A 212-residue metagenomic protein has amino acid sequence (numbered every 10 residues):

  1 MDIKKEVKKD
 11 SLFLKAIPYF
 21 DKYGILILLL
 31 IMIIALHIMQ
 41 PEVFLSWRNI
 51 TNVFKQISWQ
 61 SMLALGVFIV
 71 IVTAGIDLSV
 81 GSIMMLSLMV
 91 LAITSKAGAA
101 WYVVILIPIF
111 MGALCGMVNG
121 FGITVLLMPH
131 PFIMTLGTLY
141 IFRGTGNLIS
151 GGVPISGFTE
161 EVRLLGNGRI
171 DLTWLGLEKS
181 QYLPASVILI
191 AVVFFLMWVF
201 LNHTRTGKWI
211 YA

Functional and structural regions predicted by a protein language model:
D2-A64, G98-V103, E178-S180: Membrane-interfacial amphipathic/re-entrant helices at transmembrane-helix boundaries
Y23-I27, V53, Q60, S82-L86 (+3 more regions): Hydrophobic alpha-helical transmembrane segments
I27-A35, L65-G66, L86, L106-V118 (+2 more regions): Generic alpha-helical transmembrane segments of integral inner-membrane proteins, especially permease/transport modules
L28-L45, T73, I149-S150, M197-G207: Structural signal for alpha-helical transmembrane segments and their membrane-water exit/capping regions in multi-pass
I33-I38, S46-A97, F121-M128: Single transmembrane alpha-helix segments in multi-pass membrane proteins
A99-L139: Alpha-helical transmembrane segments within multi-pass membrane transporters and channels
P131-G207: Transmembrane helix-bundle core of multi-pass membrane transporters and related energy-transducing complexes
